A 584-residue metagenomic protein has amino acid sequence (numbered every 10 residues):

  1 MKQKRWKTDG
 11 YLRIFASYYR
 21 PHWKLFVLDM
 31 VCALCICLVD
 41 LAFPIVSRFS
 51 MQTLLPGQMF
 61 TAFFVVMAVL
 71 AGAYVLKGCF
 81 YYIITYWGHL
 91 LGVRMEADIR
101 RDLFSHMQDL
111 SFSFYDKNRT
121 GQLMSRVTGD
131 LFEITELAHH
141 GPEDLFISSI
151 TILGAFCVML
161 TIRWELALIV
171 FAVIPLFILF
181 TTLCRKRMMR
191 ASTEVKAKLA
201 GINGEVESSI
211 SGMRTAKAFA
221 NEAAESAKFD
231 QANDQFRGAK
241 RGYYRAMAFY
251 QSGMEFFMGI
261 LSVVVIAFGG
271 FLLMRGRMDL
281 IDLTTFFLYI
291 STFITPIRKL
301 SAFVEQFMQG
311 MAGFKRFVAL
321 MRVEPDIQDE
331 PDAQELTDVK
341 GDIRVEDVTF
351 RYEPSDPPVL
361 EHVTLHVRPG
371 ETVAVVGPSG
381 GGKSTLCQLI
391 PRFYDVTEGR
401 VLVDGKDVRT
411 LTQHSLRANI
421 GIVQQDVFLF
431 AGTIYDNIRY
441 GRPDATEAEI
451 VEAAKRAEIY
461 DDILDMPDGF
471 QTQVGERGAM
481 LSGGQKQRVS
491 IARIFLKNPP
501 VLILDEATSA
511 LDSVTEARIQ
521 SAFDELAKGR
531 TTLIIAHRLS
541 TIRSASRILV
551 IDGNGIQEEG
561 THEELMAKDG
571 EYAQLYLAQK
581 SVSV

Functional and structural regions predicted by a protein language model:
M1-D40, L55-M67, I84-G92, I99 (+10 more regions): Membrane-integrated ABC transporters
K2-W6, V93, R101-E133, G204-K228 (+5 more regions): Short intracellular "coupling" helices and adjacent cytoplasmic loop segments at the cytosolic face of multi-pass
A16, K24, F112-S113, G129-A138 (+11 more regions): An intracellular "coupling" helix at the cytosolic face of ABC transporter transmembrane type-1 domains
F26-F80, L160-E165, G276-L280: Transmembrane helix-loop-helix hairpins at lipid-water interfaces of multipass membrane proteins, especially the type-1
V31, C35, V39-F43, F80 (+2 more regions): Hydrophobic alpha-helical transmembrane segments of ABC transporter permease domains
P56-V66, V158-A172, G242, A246-K315 (+1 more regions): Helix-loop-helix
A73-G92, E143-I150, F171-V195, S209 (+3 more regions): Alpha-helical transmembrane segments of multi-pass membrane proteins
D329, L336-V584: ABC-type nucleotide-binding domain
